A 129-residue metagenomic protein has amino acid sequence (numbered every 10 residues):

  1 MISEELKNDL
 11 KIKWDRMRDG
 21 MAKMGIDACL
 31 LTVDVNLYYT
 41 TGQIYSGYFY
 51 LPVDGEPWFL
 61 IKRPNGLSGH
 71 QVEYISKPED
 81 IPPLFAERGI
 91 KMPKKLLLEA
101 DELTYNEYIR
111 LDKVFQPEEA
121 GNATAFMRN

Functional and structural regions predicted by a protein language model:
M1-W58, I90-M92, N122, M127: Terminal domain-start leader segments
L6, Y38, H70-Y74, A100: Short secondary-structure transition/capping motifs
N8-D15, D80-N129: Flexible, acidic/His-enriched mid-domain "rim/lid" segments that flank
T32-D34, I61-R63, L98-L103: Structural motif
L37-T41, W58-L60, G66-G69, Y105-N106: Short active-site-adjacent helix-start/loop capping segments
I44-F49, G55, G69, K77 (+1 more regions): Generic alpha-helical propensity signal that fires on short helical segments and nearby coil/disordered stretches
P52, K62-P64, T104, E119: Helix N-cap / beta->alpha transition motif
L60-E87: Compact, glycine/acidic-enriched structural inserts
